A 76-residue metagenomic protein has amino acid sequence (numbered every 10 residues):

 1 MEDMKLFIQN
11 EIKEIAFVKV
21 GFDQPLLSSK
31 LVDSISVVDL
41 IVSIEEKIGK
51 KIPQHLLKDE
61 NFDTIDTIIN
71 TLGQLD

Functional and structural regions predicted by a protein language model:
M1-K19, N70-D76: Thiotemplate assembly-line natural product biosynthesis machinery
K13-L31, K50-L56: Phosphopantetheine carrier-protein modules
V32-D33, T64: Short, solvent-exposed polar/charged micro-motifs at secondary-structure junctions
S36: Two-component histidine kinase catalytic core, primarily the HATPase_c
L56-T67: AMP-binding/adenylate-forming catalytic domain of the ANL superfamily
